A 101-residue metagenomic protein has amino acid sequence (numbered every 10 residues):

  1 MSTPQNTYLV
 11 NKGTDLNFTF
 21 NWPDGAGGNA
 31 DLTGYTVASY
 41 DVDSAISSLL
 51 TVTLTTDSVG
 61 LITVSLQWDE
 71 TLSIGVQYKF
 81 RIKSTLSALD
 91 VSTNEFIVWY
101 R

Functional and structural regions predicted by a protein language model:
M1-R101: Contiguous segments within soluble domain cores/interaction surfaces
